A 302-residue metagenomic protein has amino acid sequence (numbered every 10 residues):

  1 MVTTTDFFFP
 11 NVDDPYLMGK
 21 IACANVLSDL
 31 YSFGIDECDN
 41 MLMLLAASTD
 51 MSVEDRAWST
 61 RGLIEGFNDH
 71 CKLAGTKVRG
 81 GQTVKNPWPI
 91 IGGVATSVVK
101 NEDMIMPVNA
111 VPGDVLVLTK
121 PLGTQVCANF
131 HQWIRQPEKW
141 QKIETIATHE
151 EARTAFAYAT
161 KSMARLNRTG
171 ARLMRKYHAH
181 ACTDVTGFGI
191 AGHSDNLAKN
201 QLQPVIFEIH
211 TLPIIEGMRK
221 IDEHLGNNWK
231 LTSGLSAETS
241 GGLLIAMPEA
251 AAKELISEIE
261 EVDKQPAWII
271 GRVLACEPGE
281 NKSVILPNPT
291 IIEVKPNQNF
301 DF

Functional and structural regions predicted by a protein language model:
M1-F302: Helix-biased detector of long, well-ordered alpha-helical tracts
